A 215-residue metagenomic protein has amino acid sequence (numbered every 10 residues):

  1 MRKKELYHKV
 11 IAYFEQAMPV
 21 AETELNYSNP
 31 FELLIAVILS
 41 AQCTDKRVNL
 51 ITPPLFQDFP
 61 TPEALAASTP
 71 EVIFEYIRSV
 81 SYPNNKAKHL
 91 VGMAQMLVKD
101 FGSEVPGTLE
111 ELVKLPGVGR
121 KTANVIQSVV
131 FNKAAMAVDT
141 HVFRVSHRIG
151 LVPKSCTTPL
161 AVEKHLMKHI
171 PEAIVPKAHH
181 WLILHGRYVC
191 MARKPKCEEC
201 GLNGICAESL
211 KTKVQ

Functional and structural regions predicted by a protein language model:
R2-V214: Catalytic cores of DNA base-excision repair glycosylases
